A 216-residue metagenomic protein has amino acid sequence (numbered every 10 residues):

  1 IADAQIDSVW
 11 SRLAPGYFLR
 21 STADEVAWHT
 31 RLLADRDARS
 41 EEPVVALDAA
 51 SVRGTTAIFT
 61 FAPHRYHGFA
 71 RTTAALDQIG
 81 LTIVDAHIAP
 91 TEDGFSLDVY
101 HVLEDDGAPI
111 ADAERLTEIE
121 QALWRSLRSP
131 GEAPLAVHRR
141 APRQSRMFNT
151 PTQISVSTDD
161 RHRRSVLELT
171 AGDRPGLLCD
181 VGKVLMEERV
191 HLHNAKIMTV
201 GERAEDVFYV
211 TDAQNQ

Functional and structural regions predicted by a protein language model:
I1-Q216: Regulatory modules associated with amino-acid/nitrogen control
